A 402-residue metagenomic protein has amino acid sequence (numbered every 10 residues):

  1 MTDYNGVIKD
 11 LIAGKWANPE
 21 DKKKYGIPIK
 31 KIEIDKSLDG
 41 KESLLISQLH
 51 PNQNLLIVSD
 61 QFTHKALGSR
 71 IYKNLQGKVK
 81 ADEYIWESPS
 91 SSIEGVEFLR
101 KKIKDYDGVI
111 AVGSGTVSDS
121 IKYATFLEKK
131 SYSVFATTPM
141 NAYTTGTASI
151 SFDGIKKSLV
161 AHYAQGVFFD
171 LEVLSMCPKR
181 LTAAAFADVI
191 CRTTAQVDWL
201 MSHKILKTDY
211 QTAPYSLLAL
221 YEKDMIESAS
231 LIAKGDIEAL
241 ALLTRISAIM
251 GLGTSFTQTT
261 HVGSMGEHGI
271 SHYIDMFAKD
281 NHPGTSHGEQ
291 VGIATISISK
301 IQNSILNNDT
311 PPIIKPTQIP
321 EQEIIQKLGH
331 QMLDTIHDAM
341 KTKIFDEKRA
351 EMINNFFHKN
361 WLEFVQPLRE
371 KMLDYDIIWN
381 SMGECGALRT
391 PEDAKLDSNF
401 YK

Functional and structural regions predicted by a protein language model:
M1-G108: ATP/NTP phosphate-donor binding region
K24, L49-H50, K101-K104, T125 (+4 more regions): Solvent-exposed alpha-helices and their adjacent loops that cap or buttress functional pockets in soluble metabolic
A66-L67, S114-Y123, N141-T144: Short glycine/serine/threonine-rich phosphate/pyrophosphate-binding segments that cradle anionic phosphate groups
I71, V117-K130, I274: Short Gly/Thr/Asp-enriched flexible loops that form oxyanion-binding sites at enzyme active sites
F126-D224: A glycine/threonine-rich phosphate-anchoring loop and its flanking beta-alpha core in nucleotide/phosphate-binding
Y215-R369, L373, I377: Active-site segments that bind and position negatively charged phosphate/pyrophosphate groups
E392-K402: C-terminal amphipathic alpha-helical interaction region
